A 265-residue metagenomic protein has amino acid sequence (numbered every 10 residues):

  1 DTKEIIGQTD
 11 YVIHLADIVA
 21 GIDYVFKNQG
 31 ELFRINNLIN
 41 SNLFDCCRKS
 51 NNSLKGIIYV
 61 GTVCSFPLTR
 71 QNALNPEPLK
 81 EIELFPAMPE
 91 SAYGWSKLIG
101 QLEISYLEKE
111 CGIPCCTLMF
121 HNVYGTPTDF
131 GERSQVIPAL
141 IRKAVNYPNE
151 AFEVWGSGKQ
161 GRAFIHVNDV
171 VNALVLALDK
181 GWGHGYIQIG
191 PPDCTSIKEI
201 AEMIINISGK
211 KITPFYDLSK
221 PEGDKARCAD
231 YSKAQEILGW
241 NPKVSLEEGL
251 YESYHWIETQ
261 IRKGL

Functional and structural regions predicted by a protein language model:
D1-N37: NAD(P)H-binding glycine-rich loop region in Rossmannoid oxidoreductase-like domains and their noncatalytic homologs
V12-I18, I57-V63, L118-F120: SDR active-site strand-loop-helix element
I22, Y59-P76, A92-L98, K109-E110 (+1 more regions): Conserved catalytic-site region of short-chain dehydrogenase/reductase
F33-N37, P78, F85, P89-Q101 (+3 more regions): Short-chain dehydrogenase/reductase
S41-E90: Conserved Rossmann-fold NAD(P)-dependent oxidoreductase catalytic core, especially the SDR/UDP-sugar
G61-T62, Q101-P127, P148-N149, E153: Conserved beta-loop-beta element that borders a ligand/cofactor-binding pocket
S65-P67, S91-A92, C116-I137, Q160-G161: Flexible, glycine-rich beta-alpha linker
N146-L265: C-terminal substrate-binding subdomain of Rossmann-fold SDR/epimerase-dehydratase oxidoreductases
